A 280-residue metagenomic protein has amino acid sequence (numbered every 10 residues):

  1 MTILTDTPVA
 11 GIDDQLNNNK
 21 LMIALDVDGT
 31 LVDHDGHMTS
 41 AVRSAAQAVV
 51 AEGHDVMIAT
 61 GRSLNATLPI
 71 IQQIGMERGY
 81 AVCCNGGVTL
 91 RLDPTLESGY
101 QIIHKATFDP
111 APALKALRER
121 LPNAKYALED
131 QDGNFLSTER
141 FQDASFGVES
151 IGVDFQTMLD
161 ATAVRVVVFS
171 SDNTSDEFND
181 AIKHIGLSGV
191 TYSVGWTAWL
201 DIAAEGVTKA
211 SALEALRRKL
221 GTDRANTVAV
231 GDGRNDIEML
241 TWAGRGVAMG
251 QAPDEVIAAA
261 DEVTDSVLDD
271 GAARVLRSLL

Functional and structural regions predicted by a protein language model:
D6-M57: N-terminal glycine-/serine-/threonine-rich phosphate-binding loop
D13-D14, N18-M22, T39, A203-L280: Mg2+-dependent phosphoryl-transfer enzymes with acidic/Ser/Thr/Gly-rich catalytic loops
T39-Q142: Active-site phosphate-binding/coordination module
V42, T67-I71, F178, I182 (+3 more regions): Hydrophobic packing residues within well-ordered alpha-helices of enzyme cores
G53-M57, E77-G79, R165, A225-T227 (+1 more regions): Short active-site oxyanion
I74-E77, N85, I185-S188, W242-A243 (+1 more regions): Short, structured coil segments at secondary-structure junctions
H104-A106, I151-V153, V263-S266: Short acidic-hydrophobic, aromatic-tinged amphipathic segments that line or gate anion-handling sites
A116, R120-V230, R234, E238 (+1 more regions): Conserved acidic, metal-coordinating active-site core of Asp-based, Mg2+-dependent phosphoryl-transfer enzymes
